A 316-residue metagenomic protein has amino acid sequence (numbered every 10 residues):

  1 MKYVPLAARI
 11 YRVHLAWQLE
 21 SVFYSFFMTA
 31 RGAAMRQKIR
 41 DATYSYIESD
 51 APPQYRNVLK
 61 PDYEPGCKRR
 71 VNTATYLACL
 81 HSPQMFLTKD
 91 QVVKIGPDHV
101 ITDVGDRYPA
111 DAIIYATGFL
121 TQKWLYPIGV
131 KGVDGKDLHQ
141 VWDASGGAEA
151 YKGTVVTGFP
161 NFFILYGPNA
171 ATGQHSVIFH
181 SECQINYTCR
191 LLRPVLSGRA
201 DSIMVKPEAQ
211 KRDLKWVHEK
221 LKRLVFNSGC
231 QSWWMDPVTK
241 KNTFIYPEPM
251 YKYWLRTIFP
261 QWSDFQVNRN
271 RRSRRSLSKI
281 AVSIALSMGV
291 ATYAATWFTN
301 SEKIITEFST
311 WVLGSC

Functional and structural regions predicted by a protein language model:
M1-C316: N-terminal FAD-binding dinucleotide-binding subdomain shared by FAD-dependent oxidases/monooxygenases
